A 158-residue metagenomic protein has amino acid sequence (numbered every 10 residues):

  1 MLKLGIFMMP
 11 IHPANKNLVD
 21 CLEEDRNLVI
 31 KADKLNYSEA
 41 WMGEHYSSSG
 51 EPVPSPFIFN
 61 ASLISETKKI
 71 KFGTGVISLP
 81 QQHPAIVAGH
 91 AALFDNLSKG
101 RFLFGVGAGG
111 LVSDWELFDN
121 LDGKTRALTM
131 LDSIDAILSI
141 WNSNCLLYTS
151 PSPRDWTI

Functional and structural regions predicted by a protein language model:
M1-F72, Y148: N-terminal beta1-alpha1-beta2 module of alpha/beta enzyme domains
L2-D20, Q81-L147: Flexible, glycine-rich active-site loops centered on histidine and acidic residues that chelate a metal or position
G43, G75, G105-G107: Structural motif
G50, S113, I158: Conserved protein kinase catalytic core
T74-Q82: Active-site nucleophile and cofactor-binding loops and adjacent substrate-binding regions of central metabolic enzymes
Y148-I158: Single conserved hydrophobic/aromatic residue that forms the stacking wall/gate of nucleotide- or nucleobase-binding
